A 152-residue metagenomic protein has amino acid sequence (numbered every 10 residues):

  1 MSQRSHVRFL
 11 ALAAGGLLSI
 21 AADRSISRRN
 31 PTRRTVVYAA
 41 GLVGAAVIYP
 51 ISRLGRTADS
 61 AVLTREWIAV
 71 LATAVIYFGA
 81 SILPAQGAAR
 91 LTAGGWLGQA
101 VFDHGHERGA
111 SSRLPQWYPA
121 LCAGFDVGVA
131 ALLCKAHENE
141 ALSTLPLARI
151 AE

Functional and structural regions predicted by a protein language model:
M1-E152: Short amphipathic, positively biased membrane-proximal segments that drive organelle/inner-membrane targeting
